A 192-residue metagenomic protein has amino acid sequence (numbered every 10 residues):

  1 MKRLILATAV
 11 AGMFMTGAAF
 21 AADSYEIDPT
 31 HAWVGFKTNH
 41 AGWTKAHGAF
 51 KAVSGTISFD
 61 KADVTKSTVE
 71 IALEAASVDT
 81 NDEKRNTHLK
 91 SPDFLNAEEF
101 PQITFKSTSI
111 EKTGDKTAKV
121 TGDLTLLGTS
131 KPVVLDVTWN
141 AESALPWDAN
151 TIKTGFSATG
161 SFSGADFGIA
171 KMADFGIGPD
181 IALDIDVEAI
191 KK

Functional and structural regions predicted by a protein language model:
M1-L6: Bacterial N-terminal signal peptides that target proteins for export
A11-G12: Repetitive helical segments and hydrophobic/amphipathic motifs
T16-A18: N-terminal signal peptide c-region/cleavage motif recognized by signal peptidases
F20-K192: Low-complexity, acidic/polar, glycine-enriched regions of mature
